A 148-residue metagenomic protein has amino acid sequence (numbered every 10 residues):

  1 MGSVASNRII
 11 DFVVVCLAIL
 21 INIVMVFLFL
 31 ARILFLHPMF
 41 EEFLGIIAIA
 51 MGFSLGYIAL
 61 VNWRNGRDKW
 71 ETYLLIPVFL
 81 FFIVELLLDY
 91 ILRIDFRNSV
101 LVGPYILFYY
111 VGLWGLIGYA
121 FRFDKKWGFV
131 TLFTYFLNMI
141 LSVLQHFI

Functional and structural regions predicted by a protein language model:
M1-I10: Short, strongly hydrophobic alpha-helical membrane anchors
S6, W63-I91: Alpha-helical transmembrane-segment detector that highlights a single hydrophobic TM helix and its immediate
I10-N22, E71-L80, G103: Structural signature of hydrophobic alpha-helical transmembrane segments
D11-L36, S142: N-terminal signal-anchor/start-transfer transmembrane helix
V26-F27, Y90-L92, G115-W127, L137-I148: Membrane-water interface at the C-terminal end of transmembrane alpha helices
H37-W70: Membrane-helix boundary elements
G56-R64, Y110-W127: Hydrophobic alpha-helical transmembrane segments in multi-pass integral membrane proteins
I76-D89, N98-A120, T131-M139: Hydrophobic alpha-helical membrane segments
